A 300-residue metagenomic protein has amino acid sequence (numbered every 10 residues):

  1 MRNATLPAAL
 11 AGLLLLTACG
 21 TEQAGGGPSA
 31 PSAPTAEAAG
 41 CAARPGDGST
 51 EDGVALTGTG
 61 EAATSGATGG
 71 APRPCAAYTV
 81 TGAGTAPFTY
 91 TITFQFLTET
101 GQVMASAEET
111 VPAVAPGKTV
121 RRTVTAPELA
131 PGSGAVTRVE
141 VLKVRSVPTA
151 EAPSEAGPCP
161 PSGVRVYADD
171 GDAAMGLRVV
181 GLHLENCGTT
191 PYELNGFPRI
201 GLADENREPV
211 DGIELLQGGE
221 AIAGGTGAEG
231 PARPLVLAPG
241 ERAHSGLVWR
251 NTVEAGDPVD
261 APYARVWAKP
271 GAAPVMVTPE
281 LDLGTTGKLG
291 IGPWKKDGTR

Functional and structural regions predicted by a protein language model:
M1-R178, E205, G218-Y263, W267-R300: Membrane engagement elements in two modes
G82, N186-T189: Short amphipathic, basic-aromatic surface patches that mediate peripheral association with negatively charged
A86-T93, A105-S106, T190-P198, D211-I213: Short, hydrophobic/aromatic beta-strand segments
G181-H183, E193, R199, R265: Soluble periplasmic/extracytoplasmic beta-strand elements of cell-envelope proteins
E185-C187, F197-R199, E205: Histidine- and/or cysteine-centered catalytic micro-motif in compact active-site loops
G188-P191, T252-E254: Short beta-strands and strand-coil junctions in structured, solvent-facing domains, enriched
P191, N195, N206, G219: Conserved SET/PR domain catalytic loop and adjacent active-site segment of histone-lysine N-methyltransferases
A203-L216: Gly/Ser/Thr-rich active-site loops/lids in small-molecule metabolic enzymes that frequently grip phosphoryl groups
